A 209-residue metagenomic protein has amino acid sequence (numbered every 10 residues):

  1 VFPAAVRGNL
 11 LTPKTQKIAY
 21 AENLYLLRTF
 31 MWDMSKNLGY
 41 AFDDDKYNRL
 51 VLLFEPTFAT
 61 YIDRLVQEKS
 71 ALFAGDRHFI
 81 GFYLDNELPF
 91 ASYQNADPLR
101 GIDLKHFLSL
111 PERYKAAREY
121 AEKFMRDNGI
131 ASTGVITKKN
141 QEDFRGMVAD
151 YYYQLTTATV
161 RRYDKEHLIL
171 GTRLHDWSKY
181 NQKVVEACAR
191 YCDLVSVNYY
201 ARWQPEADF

Functional and structural regions predicted by a protein language model:
V1, R77, R190: Structured loop/turn residues at beta-strand edges in well-structured enzyme cores
F2-A74, M147-L168, V184: Aromatic-lined substrate-binding rim segments of carbohydrate-active enzymes
F2-K14, F90, H175-N181, V197-D208: Acidic-and-aromatic substrate-binding clefts and catalytic sites of carbohydrate-active enzymes
E22-M31, L108, Y114, D193-R202: Acidic, His- and aromatic-enriched active-site or binding-groove loops in soluble protein domains that engage sugars
Y25-L27, M31-D33, D85-P89, L174-D176 (+1 more regions): Active-site beta-loop-alpha junctions enriched in small/polar residues
M31, L38, S92-P98, A207-D208: Short, solvent-exposed loop/turn and secondary-structure capping segments
D76-E166, G171-V185: Polysaccharide-binding and catalytic clefts of secreted carbohydrate-active enzymes
M125, I130-S132, N181-F209: Aromatic- and acid-rich polysaccharide-binding/catalytic face of secreted or lumenal carbohydrate-active enzymes
